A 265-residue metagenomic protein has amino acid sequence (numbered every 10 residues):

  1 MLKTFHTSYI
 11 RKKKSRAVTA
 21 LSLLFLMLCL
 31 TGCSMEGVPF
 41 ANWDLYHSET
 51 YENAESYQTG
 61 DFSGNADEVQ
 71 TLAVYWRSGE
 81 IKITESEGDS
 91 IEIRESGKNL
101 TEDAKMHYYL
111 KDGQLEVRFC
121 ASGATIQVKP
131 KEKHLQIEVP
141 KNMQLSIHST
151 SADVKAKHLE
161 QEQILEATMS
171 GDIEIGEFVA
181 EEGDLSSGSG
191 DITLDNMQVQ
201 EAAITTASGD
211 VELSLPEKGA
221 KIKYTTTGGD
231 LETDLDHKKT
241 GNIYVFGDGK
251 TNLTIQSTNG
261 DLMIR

Functional and structural regions predicted by a protein language model:
T4-V18, G32-E102, G123-E138, D234-K250: Short acidic/polar N-terminal linker immediately downstream of export determinants
A20-T31: Bacterial N-terminal signal peptides
G60-S63, E80-E85, A104-H107, H134-E138 (+6 more regions): Short, T/G/N/S-enriched strand-turn elements that build extracellular solenoid repeat scaffolds
F62, G176-F178, E182-R265: Short, surface-exposed interaction patches in beta-rich subdomains that mediate adhesion/assembly near membranes
R77, Y109-K111, T150, M169 (+4 more regions): Structural motif
E87, H107-E116, G247-D248: Short, ordered beta-strand-loop transition motifs
I91, G113-L115, L262: Hydrophobic residues embedded in beta-strands of well-ordered beta-sheets
F119-S170: Non-cytosolic head/periplasmic domains of membrane-anchored proteins
